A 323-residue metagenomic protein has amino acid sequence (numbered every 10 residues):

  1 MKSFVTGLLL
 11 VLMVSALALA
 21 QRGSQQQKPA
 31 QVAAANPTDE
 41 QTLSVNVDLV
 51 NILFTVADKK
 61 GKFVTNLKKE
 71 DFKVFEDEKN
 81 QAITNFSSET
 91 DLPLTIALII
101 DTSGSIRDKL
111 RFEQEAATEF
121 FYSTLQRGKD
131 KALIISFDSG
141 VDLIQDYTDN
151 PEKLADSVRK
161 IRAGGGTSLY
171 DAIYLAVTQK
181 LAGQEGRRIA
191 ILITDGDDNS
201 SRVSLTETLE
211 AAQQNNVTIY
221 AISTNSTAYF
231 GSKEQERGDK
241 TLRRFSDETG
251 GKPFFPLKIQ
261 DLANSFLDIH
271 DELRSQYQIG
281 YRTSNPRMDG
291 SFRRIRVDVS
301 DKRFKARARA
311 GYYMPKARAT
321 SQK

Functional and structural regions predicted by a protein language model:
M1-V5: Positively charged n-region of N-terminal signal peptides that target proteins for export
T6-A16: Bacterial N-terminal signal peptides
L19-K323: Scaffold/interface architecture of coatomer-like assemblies
